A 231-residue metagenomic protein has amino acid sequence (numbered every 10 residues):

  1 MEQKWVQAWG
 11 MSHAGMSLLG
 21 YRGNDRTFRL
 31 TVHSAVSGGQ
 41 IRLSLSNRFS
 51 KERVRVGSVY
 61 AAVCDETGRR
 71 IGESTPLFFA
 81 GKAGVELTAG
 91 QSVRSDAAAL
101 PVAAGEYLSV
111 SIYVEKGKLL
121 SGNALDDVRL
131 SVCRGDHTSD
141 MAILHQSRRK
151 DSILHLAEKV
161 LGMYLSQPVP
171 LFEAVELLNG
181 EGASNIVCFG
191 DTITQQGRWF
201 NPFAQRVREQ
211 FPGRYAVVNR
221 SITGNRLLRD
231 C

Functional and structural regions predicted by a protein language model:
M1-F189, T194-N201, R208-R214: N-terminal secretory targeting modules
N201-A204, C231: Short, glycine/charged-enriched secondary-structure capping and boundary segments
N219-C231: Acidic/histidine-rich helix-loop elements that form or flank divalent-metal/phosphate-binding sites at the catalytic
